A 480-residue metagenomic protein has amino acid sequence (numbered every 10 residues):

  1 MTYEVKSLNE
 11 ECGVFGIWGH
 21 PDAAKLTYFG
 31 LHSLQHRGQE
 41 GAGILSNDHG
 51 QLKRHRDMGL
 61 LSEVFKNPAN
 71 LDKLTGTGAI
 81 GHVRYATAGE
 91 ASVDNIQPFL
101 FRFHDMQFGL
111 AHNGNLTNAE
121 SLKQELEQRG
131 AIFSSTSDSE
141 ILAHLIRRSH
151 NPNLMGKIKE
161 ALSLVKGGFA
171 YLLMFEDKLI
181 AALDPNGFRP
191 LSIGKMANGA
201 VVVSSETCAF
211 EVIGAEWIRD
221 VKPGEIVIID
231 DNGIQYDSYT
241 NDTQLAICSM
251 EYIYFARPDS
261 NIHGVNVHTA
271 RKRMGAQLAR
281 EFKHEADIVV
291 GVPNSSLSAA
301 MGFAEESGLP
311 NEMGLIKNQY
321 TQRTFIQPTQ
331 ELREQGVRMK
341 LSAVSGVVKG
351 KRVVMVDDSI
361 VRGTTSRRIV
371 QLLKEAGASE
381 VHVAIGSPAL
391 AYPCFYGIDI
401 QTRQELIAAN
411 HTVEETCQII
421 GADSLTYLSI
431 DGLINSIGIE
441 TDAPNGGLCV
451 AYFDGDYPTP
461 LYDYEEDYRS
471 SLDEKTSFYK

Functional and structural regions predicted by a protein language model:
M1-P223, I228-A286, V292, E380: Conserved short alpha-helical segments that host acidic/polar catalytic motifs at enzyme active sites
D22-A24, T87-A88, N118, F188-R189 (+7 more regions): Flexible loop/turn segments at secondary-structure boundaries
A111, M174, A182-L183, G194 (+12 more regions): Generic beta-strand/beta-sheet core signal
A131, N151-P152, K283-D287, E305-E312 (+2 more regions): Secondary-structure transition/capping motifs at alpha-helix termini and the adjoining loop/turn into the next element
E160, C208-A209, E216-W217, V221-E225 (+4 more regions): Phosphate/diphosphate-binding loops
L162, D177-K178, G214-D220, G314 (+1 more regions): PRPP-dependent phosphoribosyltransferase catalytic core
G199-V203, L245, T324-R338, A378 (+1 more regions): Flexible glycine/proline-rich, aromatic-decorated loop/lid segments
G308-V353, T364, A391-I398: Short, glycine/charge-rich flexible loops or terminal/linker lids adjacent to PRPP-binding catalytic cores
